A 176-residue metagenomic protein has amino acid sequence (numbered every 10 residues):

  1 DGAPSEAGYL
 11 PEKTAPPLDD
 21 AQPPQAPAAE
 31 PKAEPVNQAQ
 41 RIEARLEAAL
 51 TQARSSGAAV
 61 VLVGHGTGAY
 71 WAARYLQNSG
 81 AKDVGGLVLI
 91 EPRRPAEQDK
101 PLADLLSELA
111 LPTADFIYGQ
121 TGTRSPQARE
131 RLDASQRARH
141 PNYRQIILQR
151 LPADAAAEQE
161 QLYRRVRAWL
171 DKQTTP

Functional and structural regions predicted by a protein language model:
D1-S55: Serine-hydrolase catalytic machinery in alpha/beta-hydrolase-like enzymes
V36-A44, T123-P126, A156-E160: Soluble non-cytosolic domains of exported or imported proteins
A53-A58, Q173: Glycine-rich phosphate-binding loop signature in dinucleotide/nucleotide-binding domains
A58-A59, P112: Short coil/turn segments at beta-strand junctions that form active-site/ligand-binding loops
V63-A72: Gly/Ala-rich beta-loop-alpha elbow adjacent to hydrolase catalytic centers
A72-L76, V84: Short helix immediately C-terminal to the catalytic nucleophile in hydrolase catalytic domains
A81, G86-I147: The feature captures the conserved acid-bearing segment of alpha/beta-hydrolase catalytic domains
P141-P176: C-terminal catalytic histidine-bearing segment of alpha/beta-hydrolase fold enzymes
